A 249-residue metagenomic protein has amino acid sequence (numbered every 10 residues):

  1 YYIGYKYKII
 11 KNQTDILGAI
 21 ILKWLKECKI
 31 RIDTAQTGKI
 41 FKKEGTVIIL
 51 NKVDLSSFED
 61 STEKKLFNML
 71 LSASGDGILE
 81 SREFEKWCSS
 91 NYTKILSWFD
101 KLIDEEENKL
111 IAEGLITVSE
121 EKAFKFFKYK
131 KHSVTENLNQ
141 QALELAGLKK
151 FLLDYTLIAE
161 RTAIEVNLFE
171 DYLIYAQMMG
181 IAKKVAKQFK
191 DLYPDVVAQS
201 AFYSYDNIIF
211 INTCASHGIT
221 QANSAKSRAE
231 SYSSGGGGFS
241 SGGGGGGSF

Functional and structural regions predicted by a protein language model:
Y1-F249: Acidic, Ser/Thr/Pro-rich intrinsically disordered cytosolic tails and loops of eukaryotic transmembrane proteins
